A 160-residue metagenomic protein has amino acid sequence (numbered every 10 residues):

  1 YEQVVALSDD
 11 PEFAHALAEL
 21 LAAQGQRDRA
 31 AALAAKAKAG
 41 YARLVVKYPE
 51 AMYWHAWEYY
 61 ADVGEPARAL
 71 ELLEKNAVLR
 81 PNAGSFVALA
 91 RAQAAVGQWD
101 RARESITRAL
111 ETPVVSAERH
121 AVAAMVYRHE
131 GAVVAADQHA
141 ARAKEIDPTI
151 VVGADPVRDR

Functional and structural regions predicted by a protein language model:
A6-L7, G40, L44, V78-L79 (+2 more regions): Structural marker of alpha-solenoid helical repeat scaffolds
S8-A16, V46-H55, R80-V87, V114-H120: Generic helix N-cap/helix-start motif at coil->alpha-helix transitions
Q24, V63-G64, V96, E130: Structural motif corresponding to the intra-repeat A-B loop/turn of tetratricopeptide repeats
